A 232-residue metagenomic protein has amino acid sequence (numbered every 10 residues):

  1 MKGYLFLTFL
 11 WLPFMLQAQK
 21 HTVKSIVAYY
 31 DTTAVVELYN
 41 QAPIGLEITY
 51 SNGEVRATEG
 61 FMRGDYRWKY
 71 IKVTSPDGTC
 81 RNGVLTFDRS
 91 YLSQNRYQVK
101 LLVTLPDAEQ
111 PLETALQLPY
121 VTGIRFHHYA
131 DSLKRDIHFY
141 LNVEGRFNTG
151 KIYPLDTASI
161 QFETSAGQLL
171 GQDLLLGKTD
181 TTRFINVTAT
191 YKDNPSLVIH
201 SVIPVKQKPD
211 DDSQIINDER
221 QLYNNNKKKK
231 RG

Functional and structural regions predicted by a protein language model:
M1-V23: Bacterial Sec-dependent N-terminal signal peptides
A18-G45, S51, E109-H138, H200-G232: Short S/T/G/P-enriched beta-strand
T33-N40, D88-Y91, D193: N-terminal export/targeting and maturation segments
Q41-P43, T49-G78, G150-L169: Short flexible loop/turn segments that cap and initiate beta-strands
R81-N95, D173-F184: Solvent-exposed segments in extracellular or luminal domains encompassing
S93-A108, L112, T181-D193: Short, aromatic- and glycine-rich surface loops/edge beta-strands on solvent-exposed regions
A158-Y223: Structured core of small recognition/catalytic domains
